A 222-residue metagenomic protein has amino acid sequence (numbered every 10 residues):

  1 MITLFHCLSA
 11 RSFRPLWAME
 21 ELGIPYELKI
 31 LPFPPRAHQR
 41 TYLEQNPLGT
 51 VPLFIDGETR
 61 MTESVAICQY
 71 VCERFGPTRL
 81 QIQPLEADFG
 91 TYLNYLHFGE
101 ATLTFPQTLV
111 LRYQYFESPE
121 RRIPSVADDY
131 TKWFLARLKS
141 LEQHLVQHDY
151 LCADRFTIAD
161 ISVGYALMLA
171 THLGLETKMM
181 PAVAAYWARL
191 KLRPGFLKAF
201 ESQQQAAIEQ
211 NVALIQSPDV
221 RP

Functional and structural regions predicted by a protein language model:
M1-S125, S217: GST-like domain detector, emphasizing the conserved glutathione-binding G-site in the N-terminal thioredoxin-like
L4-H6, S162, E201: Short beta-strand segments
P32-P35, A159, A184, Q204: Conserved beta-strand edge residues that scaffold enzyme active sites
E44, L192, E201: Phosphate-coordinating loops and pocket residues in cytosolic domains that bind phosphorylated ligands
C72, A166-L167, F200: Active-site-flanking alpha-helical
Q83-P84, K198-A206: Short, flexible loop/turn segments with low-complexity composition
G99-L192: GST-like fold's C-terminal all-alpha helical module
Q203-P222: Acidic/histidine-enriched, glycine/proline-rich intrinsically disordered or flexible terminal extensions
